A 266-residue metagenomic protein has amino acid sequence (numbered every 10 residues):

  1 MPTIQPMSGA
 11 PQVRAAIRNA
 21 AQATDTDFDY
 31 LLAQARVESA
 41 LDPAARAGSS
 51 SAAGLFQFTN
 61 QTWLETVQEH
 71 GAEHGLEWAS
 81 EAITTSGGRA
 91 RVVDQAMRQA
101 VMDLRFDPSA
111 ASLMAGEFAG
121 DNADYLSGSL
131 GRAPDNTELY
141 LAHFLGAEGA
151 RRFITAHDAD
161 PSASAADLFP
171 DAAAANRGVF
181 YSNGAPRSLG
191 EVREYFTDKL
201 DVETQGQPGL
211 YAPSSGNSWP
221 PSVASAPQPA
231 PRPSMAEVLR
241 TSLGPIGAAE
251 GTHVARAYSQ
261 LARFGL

Functional and structural regions predicted by a protein language model:
M1-L41, R105-L113, E117-L130: Export/targeting segments at the very N-terminus of extracytoplasmic proteins
M1-M7, H143, F264-L266: Non-Sec secretion/translocation targeting segments of pathogen effectors
A15, N60, L64-A133, F144-R152 (+1 more regions): Alpha-helical segment that forms one wall of the substrate-binding/catalytic cleft in peptidoglycan-active domains
D29-L32, A44-A47, H74-A79, D124-Y140 (+2 more regions): Surface-exposed patches in mature extracellular/periplasmic domains of secreted proteins
L32-R36, F56, N60, L64 (+1 more regions): Generic alpha-helical structural context detector
P43-L55, T59: Peptidoglycan cell-wall recognition and remodeling modules
D135-R187: Catalytic and substrate-binding regions of cell-wall glycan-acting enzymes that process beta-1,4-linked
G178-L266: Low-complexity, Gly/Ser/Thr/Pro-rich intrinsically disordered linker/tail segments
